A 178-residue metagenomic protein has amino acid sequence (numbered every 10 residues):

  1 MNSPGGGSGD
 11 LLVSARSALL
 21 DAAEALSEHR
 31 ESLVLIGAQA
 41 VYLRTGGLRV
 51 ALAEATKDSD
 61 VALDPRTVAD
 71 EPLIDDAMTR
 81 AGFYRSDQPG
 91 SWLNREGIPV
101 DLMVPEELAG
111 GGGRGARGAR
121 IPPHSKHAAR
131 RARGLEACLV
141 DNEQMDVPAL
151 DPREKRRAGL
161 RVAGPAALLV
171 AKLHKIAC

Functional and structural regions predicted by a protein language model:
M1-C178: Compositionally biased terminal segments of proteins
